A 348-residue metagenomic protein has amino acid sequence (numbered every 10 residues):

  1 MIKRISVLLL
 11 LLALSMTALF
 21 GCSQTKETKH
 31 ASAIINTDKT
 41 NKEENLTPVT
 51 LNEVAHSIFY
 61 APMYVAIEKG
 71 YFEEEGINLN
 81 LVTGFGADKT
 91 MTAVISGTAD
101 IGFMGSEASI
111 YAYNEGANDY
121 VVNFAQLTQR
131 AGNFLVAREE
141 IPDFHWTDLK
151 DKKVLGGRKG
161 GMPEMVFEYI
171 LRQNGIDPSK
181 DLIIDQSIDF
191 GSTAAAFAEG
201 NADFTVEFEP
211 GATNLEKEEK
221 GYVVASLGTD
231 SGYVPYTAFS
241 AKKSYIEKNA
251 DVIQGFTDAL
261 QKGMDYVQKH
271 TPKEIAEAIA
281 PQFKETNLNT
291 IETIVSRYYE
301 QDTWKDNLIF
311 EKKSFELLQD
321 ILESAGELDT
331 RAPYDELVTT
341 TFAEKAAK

Functional and structural regions predicted by a protein language model:
M1-L9: Bacterial N-terminal signal peptides that target proteins for export
L9-A18: Bacterial N-terminal signal peptides
L19-A31: Bacterial lipoprotein signal-peptidase II cleavage site
K29-D177, I184-S187, A196, D203-E209 (+2 more regions): Short, glycine-/small- and polar/acidic-enriched structural segments that line small-molecule recognition paths
S57, G84-D88, F103, G157-M162 (+5 more regions): Soluble non-cytosolic domains of exported or imported proteins
E139, D189-F283: Pocket-lining segment of extracytoplasmic ligand-binding domains
E247-D329: Secondary-structure end/capping motifs
L318-K348: Conserved C-terminal helix/tail region of periplasmic/extracytoplasmic solute-binding proteins
